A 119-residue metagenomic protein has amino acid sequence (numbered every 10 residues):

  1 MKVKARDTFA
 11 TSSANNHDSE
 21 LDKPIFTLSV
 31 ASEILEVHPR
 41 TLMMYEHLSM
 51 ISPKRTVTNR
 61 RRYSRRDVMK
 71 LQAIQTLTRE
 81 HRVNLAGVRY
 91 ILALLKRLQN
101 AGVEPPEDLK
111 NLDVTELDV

Functional and structural regions predicted by a protein language model:
M1-T27, E33, M43, H47 (+3 more regions): Arg/Lys-rich, alpha-helical DNA-contact motif
H38-R40: Short coil turns linking two alpha-helices in DNA-binding domains
R60: Conserved catalytic core of two-component sensor histidine kinases, primarily the HATPase_c ATP-binding
